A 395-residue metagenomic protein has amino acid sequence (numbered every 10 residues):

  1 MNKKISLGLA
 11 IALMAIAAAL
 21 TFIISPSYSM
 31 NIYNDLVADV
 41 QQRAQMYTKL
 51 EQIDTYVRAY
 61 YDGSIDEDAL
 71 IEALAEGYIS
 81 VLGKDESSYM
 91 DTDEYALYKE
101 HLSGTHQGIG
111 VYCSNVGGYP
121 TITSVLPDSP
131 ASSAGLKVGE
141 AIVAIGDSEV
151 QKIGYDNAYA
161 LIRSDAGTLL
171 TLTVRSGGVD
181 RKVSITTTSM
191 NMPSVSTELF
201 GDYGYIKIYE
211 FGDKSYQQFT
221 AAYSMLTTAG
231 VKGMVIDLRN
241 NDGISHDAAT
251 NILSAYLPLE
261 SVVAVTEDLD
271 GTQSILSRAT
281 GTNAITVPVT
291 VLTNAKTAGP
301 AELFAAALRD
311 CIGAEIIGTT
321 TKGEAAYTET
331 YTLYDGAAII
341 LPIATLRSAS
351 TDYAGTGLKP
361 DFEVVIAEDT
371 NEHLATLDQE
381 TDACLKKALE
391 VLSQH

Functional and structural regions predicted by a protein language model:
N2-S88, V116-G118, A229: Terminal targeting/pro-maturation regions of precursor/exported proteins
K84-T121, T168, S184: PDZ/PDZ-like peptide-tail recognition elements
T105-I145: Glycine-rich active-site/cofactor-binding loop and its immediate structural neighborhood
P120-T121, D156-T197, P342-I343: PDZ-domain C-terminal substructure recognizer with occasional recognition of PDZ-binding tails
A131-G154, M234-D237, I316-I317: Conserved PDZ fold ligand-binding element
A141-T173, D247-A248, E324-A325, T330: PDZ domains, with a preference for the canonical peptide-binding region formed by the helix
D180, N191-S194, A221, G243-K296 (+3 more regions): Gly/Ser/Thr-rich loop/hinge elements
G212-K232: A short, well-ordered alpha-helical element
